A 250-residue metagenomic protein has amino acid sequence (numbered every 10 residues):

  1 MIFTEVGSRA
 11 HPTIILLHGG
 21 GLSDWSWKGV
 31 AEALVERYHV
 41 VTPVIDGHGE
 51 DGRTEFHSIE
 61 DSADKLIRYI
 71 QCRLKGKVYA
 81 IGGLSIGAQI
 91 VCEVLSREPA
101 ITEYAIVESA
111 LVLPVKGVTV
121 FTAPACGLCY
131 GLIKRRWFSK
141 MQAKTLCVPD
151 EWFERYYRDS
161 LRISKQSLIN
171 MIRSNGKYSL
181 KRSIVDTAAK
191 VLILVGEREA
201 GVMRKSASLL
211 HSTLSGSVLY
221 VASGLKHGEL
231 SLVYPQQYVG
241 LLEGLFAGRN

Functional and structural regions predicted by a protein language model:
E5-G52: Conserved HGGG/HGGXW glycine-rich cap/lid loop of the alpha/beta-hydrolase fold
V41-G82: Active-site loop/oxyanion-hole signature of alpha/beta-hydrolase fold enzymes
G83-G87, V91: Gly/Ala-rich beta-loop-alpha elbow adjacent to hydrolase catalytic centers
C92, S96-R97, T102-L132: Flexible "cap/lid" loop of the alpha/beta hydrolase fold
G117-V118, I133-V185: Conserved alpha/beta-hydrolase catalytic His-Asp/Glu region
T187, I193-V195: Short beta-strand/loop motif that positions the catalytic acidic residue of the alpha/beta-hydrolase fold
A200-S206: Conserved alpha/beta-hydrolase "acid-adjacent" motif
L225-Q236: Catalytic histidine-centered segment of alpha/beta-hydrolase-like enzymes
